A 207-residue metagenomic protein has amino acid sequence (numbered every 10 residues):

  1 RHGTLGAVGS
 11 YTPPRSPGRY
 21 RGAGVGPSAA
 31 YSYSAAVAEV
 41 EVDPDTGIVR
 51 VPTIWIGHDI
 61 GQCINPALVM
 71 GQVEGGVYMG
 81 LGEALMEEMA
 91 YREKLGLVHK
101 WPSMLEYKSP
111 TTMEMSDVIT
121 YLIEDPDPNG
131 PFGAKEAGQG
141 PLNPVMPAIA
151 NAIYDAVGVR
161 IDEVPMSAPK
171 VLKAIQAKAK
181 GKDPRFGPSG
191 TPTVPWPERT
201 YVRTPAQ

Functional and structural regions predicted by a protein language model:
R1-Q207: C-terminal catalytic domains of large/alpha subunits in multi-subunit enzymes
